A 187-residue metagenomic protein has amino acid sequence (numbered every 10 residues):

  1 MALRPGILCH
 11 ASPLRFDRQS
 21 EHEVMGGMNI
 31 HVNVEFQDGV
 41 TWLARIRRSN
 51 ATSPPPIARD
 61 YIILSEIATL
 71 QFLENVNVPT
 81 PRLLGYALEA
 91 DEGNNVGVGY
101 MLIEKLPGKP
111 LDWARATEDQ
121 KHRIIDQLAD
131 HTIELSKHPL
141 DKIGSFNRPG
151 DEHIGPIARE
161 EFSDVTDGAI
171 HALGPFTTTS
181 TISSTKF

Functional and structural regions predicted by a protein language model:
M1-E21: Juxta-kinase regulatory segment immediately upstream of eukaryotic protein kinase catalytic domains
Q19-F187: ATP-binding pocket architecture of kinase catalytic cores
